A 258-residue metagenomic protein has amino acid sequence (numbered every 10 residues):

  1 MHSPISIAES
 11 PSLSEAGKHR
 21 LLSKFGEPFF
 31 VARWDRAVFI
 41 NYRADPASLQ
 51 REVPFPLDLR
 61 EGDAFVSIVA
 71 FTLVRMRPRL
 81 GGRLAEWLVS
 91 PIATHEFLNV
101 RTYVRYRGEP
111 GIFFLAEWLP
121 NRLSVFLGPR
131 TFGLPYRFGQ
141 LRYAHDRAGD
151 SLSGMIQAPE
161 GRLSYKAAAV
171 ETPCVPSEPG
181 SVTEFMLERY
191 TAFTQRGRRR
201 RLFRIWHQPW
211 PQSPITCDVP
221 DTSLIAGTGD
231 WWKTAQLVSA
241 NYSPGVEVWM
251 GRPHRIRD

Functional and structural regions predicted by a protein language model:
H2-G81, W206, W210, T216-D258: Hydrophobic, proline/glycine-rich low-complexity stretches
L21-L22, P28-D146: Structured, non-membrane catalytic/scaffold regions adjacent to prosthetic-group chemistry
D35-A37, N99-D258: Internal, well-folded beta-alpha domain core
